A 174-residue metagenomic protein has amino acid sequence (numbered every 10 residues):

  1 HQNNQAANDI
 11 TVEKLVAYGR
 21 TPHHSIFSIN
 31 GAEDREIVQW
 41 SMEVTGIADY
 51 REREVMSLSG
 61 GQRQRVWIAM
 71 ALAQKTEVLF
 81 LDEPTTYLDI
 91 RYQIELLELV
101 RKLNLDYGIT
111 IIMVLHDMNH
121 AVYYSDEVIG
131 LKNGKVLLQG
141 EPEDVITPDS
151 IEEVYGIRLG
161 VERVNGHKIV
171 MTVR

Functional and structural regions predicted by a protein language model:
A17, A32-Y50, K75: Conserved ABC ATPase "signature" region
S28, E54-L58: Conserved ABC ATPase signature
L79-E83: Catalytic Walker B motif of ABC-type/P-loop ATPase nucleotide-binding domains
I94-Y107: Helical segment within the ABC ATPase nucleotide-binding domain
L115-H116: H-loop/switch region of ABC-family ATPase nucleotide-binding domains
V128-E141: H-loop (His-switch) and adjacent beta-strand-loop-beta switch element of ABC-type ATPase nucleotide-binding domains
E153-R174: ABC ATPase nucleotide-binding domains
